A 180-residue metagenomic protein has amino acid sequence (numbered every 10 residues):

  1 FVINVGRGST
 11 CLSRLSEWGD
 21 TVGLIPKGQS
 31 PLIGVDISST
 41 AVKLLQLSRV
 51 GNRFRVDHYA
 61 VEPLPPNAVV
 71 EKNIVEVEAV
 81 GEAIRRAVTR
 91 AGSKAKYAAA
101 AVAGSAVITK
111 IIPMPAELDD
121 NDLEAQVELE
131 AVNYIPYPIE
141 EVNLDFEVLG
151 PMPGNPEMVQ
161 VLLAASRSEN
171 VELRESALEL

Functional and structural regions predicted by a protein language model:
G6-G8: Residue-identity detector for glycine
L15-P63, K96-A103: Gly/Thr-rich phosphate-binding beta-strand-loop-beta motif of the actin/hexokinase/Hsp70
V50-G51, A87-A91, Y134-P138, L180: Conserved, well-folded catalytic cores of nucleic-acid-processing and energy-transducing macromolecular machines
F54, V70-K72, V107-I111: Switch/connector loops and helix/strand junctions flanking conserved nucleotide-binding motifs in nucleotide-processing
Y59-T89: N-terminal phosphate-binding loop and adjacent alpha-helix
Y97, A101-L180: Active-site neighborhood for divalent-cation/phosphate handling
